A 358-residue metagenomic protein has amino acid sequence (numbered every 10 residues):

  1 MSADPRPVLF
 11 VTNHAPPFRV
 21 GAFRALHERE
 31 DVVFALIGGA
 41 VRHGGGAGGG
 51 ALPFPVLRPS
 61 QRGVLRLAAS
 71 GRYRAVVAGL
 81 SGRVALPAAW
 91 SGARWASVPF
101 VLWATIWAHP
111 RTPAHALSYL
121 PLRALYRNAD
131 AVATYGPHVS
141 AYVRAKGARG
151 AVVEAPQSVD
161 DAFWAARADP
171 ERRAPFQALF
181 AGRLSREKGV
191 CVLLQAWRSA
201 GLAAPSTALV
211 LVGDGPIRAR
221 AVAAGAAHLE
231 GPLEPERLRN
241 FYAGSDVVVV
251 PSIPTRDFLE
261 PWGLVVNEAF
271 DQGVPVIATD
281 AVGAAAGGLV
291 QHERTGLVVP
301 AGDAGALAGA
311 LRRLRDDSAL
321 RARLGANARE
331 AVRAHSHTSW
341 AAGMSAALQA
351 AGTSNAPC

Functional and structural regions predicted by a protein language model:
V98-A116, N128-A131: A short, histidine- and acid-enriched strand-loop-helix "catalytic/donor-clamping" loop that lines the nucleotide-sugar
L122, R127-R167, R173, E230: Donor nucleotide-sugar binding/catalytic pocket of nucleotide-sugar-dependent glycosyltransferases
P170-S199: Conserved donor-binding/catalytic core segment of Leloir-type glycosyltransferases
R218-R239, G244-V247: Nucleotide-activated donor-binding/catalytic signature segment of Leloir-type glycosyltransferases, i.e., the conserved
A243-P261, V274: Acidic donor-binding loop of glycosyltransferase active sites
V266, D271-D280, V290: Short hydrophobic beta-strand element within catalytic cores of glycosyltransferases and related nucleotide-activated
Q291-E293, L297-A304, R312-S318: Conserved acidic donor-binding segment of nucleotide-sugar-dependent glycosyltransferases
A306, R313, L320-A334: A short, well-ordered alpha-helix in the C-terminal region of glycosyltransferases
